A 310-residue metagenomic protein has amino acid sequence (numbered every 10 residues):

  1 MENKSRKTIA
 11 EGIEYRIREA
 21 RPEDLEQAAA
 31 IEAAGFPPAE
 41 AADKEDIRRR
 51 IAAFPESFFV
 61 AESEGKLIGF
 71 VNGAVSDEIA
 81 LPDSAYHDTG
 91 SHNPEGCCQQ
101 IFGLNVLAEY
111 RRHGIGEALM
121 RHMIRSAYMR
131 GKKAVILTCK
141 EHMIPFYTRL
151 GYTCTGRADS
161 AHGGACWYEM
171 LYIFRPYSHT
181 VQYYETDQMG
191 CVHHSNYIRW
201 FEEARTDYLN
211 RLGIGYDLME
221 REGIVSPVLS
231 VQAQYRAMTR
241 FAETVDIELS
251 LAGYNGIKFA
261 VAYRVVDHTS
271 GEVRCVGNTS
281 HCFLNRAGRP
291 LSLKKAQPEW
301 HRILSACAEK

Functional and structural regions predicted by a protein language model:
E2, R6, R21, K140-E141 (+1 more regions): C-terminal "cap" of GNAT-fold acetyltransferases
Y15-Q27: A short beta-loop-alpha structural element at the N-terminal edge of CoA-dependent acyl/N-acetyltransferase catalytic
F70-N105, R111, S160-W167: Conserved acyl-donor/pantetheine-binding loop and adjacent beta-alpha core of acyl/acetyltransferases and related
V75-E78, I136-T138, T148, T153-E169: Conserved catalytic-core motifs of GNAT/GCN5-like acyltransferases
V106, R112-R125: Conserved acetyl-CoA-binding loop-helix of GNAT-fold acetyltransferases
M120, A127-K140: Conserved GNAT acetyl-CoA-binding A-motif
R175-S230, N285-K310: Hot-dog-fold acyl-thioester-processing enzymes
R175-Y177, R240-F241, A252-K310: HotDog/MaoC-like acyl-thioester-processing domains
